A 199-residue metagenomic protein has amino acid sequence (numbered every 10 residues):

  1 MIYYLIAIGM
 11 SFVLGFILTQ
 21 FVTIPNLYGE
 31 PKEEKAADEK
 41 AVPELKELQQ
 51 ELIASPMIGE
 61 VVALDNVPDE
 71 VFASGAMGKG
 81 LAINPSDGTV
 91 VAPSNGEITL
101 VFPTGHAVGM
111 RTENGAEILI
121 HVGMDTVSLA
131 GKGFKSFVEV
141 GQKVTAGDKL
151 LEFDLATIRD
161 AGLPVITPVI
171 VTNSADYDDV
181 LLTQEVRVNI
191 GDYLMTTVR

Functional and structural regions predicted by a protein language model:
M1-E47: Transmembrane alpha-helical segments and their short flanking loops that form helix-hairpins/helix-helix interfaces
K32-F72, A76-M77: Non-transmembrane accessory domains of multi-pass membrane transporters/channels
Q49-I53, G80-H106: Short, glycine/small-residue-enriched coil/turn segments at secondary-structure junctions
S55, G59-V61, V91-I98, V138-E152 (+1 more regions): Short, well-structured beta-strand-loop connectors
V67-A73, M77-G80, T104-M110, I118 (+1 more regions): Short aromatic-glycine-enriched beta-strand elements
E97-A130: Zn2+-dependent peptidoglycan hydrolase active-site motif and core
I120-T145, D179-R187: Short histidine-centered loop motifs in beta-beta connectors
D148-L181, R187-V188, T196-V198: Conserved, short, structured surface segments that act as functional micro-motifs
